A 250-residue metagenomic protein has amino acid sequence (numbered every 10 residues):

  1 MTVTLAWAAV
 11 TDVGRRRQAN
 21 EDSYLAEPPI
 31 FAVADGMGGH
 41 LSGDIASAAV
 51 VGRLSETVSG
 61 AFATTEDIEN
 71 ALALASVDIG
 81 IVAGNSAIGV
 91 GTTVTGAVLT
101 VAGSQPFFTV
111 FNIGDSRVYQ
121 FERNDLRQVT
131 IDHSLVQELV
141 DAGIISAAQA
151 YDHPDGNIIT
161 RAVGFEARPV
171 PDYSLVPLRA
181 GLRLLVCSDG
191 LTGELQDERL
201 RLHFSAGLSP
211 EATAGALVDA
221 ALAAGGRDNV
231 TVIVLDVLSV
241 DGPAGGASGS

Functional and structural regions predicted by a protein language model:
M1-S250: PP2C/PPM-type serine/threonine phosphatase catalytic domain
